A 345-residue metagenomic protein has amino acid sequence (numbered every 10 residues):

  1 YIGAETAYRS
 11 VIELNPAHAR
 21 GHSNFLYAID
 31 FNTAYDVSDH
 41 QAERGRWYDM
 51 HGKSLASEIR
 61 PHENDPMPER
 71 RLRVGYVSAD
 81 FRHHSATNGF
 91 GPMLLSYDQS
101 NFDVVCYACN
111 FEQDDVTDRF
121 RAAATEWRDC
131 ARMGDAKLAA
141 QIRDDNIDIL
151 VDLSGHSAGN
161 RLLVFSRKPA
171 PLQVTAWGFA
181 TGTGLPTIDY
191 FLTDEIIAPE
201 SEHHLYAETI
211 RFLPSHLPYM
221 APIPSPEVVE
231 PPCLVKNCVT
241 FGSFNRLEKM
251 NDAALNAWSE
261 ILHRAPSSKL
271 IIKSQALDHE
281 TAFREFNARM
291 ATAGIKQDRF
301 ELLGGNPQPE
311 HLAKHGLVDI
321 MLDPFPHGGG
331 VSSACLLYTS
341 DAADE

Functional and structural regions predicted by a protein language model:
Y1-C238, N256, A288-I295, N306-I320 (+1 more regions): Alpha-helical solenoid repeat scaffolds of the TPR/TPR-like class and their adjacent stem/linker regions that mediate
V77, F244-N245, K273, L303: Short hydrophobic "strand-cap" motifs at the C-terminus of beta-strands
N101-D103, S259-A291: A conserved nucleotide-sugar
F241-L270: Long hydrophobic segments that form regular secondary structure
Q297-E301: Short acidic capping loops at alpha-helix termini that bridge into adjacent secondary structure
L322, L336: Donor-sugar nucleotide-binding helix/loop cap in glycosyltransferases
P324-G329: Active-site donor-sugar recognition loop in glycosyltransferases
Y338-E345: Conserved small/polar residues in nucleotide/adenosyl-binding loops
